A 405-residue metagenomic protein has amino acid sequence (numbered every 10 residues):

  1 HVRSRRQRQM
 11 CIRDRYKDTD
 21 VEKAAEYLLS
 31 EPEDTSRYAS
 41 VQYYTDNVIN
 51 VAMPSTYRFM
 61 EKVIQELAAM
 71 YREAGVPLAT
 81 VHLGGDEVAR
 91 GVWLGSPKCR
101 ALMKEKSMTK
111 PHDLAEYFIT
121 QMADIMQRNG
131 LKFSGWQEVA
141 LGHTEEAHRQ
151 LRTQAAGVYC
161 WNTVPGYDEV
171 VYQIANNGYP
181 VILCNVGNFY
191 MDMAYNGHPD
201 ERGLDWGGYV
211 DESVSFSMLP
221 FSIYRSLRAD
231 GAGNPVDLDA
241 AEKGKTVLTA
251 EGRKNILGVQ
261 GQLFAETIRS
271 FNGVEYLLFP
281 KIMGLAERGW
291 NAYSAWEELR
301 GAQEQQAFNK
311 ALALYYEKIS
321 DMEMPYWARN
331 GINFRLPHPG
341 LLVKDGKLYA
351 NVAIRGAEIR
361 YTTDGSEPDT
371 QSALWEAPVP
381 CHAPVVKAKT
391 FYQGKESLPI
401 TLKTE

Functional and structural regions predicted by a protein language model:
H1-I12: Single conserved hydrophobic/aromatic residue that forms the stacking wall/gate of nucleotide- or nucleobase-binding
R13-S55, A89-D113: Aromatic- and acidic-residue-enriched carbohydrate-binding clefts of CAZyme catalytic domains
Y16-K17, V92-G95, V170-V171, M193-A194 (+1 more regions): Short, solvent-exposed loop/turn and secondary-structure capping segments
V51-P54, R58, T109, D113-Y117 (+2 more regions): Soluble non-cytosolic domains of exported or imported proteins
R58-A69, A74-T153: Gly/Pro-rich turn-and-neighbor structural signature
L83, M126, V158, I282 (+2 more regions): Hydrophobic, well-ordered secondary-structure elements that form the walls of internal hydrophobic environments
K132-L341: Flexible, acidic glycine-rich loops studded with aromatic residues
L299-E405: Short, compositionally stereotyped local motifs that mark structural "simplifiers"
